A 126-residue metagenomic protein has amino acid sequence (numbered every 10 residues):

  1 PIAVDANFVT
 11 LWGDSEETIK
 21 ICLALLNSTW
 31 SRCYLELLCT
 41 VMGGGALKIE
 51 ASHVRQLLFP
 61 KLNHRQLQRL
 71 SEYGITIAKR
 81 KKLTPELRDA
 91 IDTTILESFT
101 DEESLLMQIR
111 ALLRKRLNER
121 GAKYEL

Functional and structural regions predicted by a protein language model:
P1-E72: Polybasic, glycine- and aromatic-enriched phosphate-binding surface used to engage nucleic acids
K61-L126: Non-catalytic DNA-recognition/assembly elements of restriction-modification systems
